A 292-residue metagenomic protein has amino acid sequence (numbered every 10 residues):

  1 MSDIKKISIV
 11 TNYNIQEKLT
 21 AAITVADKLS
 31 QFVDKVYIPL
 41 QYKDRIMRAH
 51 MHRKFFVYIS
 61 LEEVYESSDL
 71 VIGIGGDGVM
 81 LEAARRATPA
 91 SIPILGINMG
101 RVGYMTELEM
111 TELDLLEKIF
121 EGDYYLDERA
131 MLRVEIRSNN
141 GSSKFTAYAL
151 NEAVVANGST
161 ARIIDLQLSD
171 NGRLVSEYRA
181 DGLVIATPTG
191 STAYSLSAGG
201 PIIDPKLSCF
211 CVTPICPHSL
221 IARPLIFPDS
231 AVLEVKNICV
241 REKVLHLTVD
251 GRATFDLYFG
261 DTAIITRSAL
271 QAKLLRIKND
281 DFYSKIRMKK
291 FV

Functional and structural regions predicted by a protein language model:
M1-L70, M110-Y125, I136-A147: ATP/NTP phosphate-donor binding region
I9, G73, I185: Redox-cofactor binding/interface segments in oxidoreductases and associated redox assembly factors
K18-L19, G78-A83, T192-S197: Short glycine/serine/threonine-rich phosphate/pyrophosphate-binding segments that cradle anionic phosphate groups
G73-D77, R85-R86: N-terminal glycine-rich "phosphate-gripper" loop used for MgATP/nucleotide binding and carboxylate activation
E82, R86-M99, Y104: Gly/Ser-rich helix-loop-strand patches that form or flank binding pockets for ribonucleotide-derived cofactors
R101-D181: Catalytic core of DAGKc-family lipid kinases
A147, V155, N171-L174, A222-V292: ATP/nucleoside-binding phosphotransfer catalytic cores, i.e., glycine-rich phosphate-binding loops
R173-A180, V184-I221: Gly/Ser/Thr-rich active-site loops/lids in small-molecule metabolic enzymes that frequently grip phosphoryl groups
